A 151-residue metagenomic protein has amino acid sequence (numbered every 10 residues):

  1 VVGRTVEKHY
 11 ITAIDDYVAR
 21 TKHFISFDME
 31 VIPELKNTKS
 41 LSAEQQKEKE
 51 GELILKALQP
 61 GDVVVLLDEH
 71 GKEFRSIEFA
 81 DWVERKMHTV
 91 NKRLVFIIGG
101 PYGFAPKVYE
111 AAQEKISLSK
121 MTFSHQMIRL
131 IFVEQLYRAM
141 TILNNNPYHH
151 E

Functional and structural regions predicted by a protein language model:
V1-T21: N-terminal beta1-alpha1 ligand-phosphate binding loop
T5-E7, L35, G71, Y102-G103: Conserved nucleotide-binding/hydrolysis micro-motifs of P-loop NTPases
S26-K92: S-adenosyl-L-methionine/SAH cofactor-binding core of RNA-modifying enzymes
V65, G99, F132: Conserved RecA-like P-loop NTPase ATPase core
D68-H70, R75-K107, A112-F123: Catalytic beta-strand/loop module used to bind and position nucleotide/cofactor moieties in cofactor-attachment
P106-H150: Structured adenosyl-cofactor binding patch, chiefly the S-adenosyl-L-methionine
